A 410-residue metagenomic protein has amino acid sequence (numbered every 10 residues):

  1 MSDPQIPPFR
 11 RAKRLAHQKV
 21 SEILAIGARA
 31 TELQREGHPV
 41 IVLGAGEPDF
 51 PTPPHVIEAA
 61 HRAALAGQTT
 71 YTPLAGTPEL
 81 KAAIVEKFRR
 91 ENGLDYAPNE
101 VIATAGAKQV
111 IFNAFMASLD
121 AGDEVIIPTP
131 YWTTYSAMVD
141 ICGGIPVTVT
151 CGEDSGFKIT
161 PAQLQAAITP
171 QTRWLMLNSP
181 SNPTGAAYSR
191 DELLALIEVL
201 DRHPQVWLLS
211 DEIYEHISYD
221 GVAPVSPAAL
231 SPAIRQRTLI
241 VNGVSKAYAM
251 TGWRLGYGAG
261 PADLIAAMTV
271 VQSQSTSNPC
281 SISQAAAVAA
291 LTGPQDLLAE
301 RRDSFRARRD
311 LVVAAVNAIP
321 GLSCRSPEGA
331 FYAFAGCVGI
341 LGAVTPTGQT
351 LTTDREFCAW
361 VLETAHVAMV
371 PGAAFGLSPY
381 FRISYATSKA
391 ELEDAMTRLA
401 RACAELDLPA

Functional and structural regions predicted by a protein language model:
M1-R11, A16-P39, E47-A63, R90-A410: PLP-dependent class I/II
G44-E47, R62-L80: A glycine-/small-polar-enriched, mobile loop at the entrance of the PLP active site in fold-type I
L80-I84, G106: Conserved AMP-binding/adenylate-forming core of the ANL superfamily
